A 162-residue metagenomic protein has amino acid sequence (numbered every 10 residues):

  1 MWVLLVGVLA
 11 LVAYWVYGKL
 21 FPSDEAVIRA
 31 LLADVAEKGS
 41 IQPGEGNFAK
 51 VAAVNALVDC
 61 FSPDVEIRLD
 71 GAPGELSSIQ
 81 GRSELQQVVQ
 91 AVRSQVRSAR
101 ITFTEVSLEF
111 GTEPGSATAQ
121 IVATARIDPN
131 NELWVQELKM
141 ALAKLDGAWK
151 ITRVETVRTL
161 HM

Functional and structural regions predicted by a protein language model:
M1-Y17: Hydrophobic membrane-insertion alpha-helices, especially the h-region of bacterial N-terminal signal peptides
W2-V3, S116-Q120, N130-M162: Short beta-strand edge/turn micro-motifs at domain boundaries
K19-V35: Ser/Thr/Pro/Gly-rich low-complexity linker/stalk segments immediately outside membranes or between
P22, C60, V65, Q87 (+3 more regions): Terminal, non-globular segments
L31, G44-A72: Short, well-ordered alpha-helical segments enriched in acidic and aromatic residues
E37-K38, Q120-R126: Generic short beta-strand segments
P63-V106: A solvent-exposed, acidic/Ser-Thr-rich amphipathic alpha-helical stretch
S94-S98, T124-V135: Short, cysteine-centered beta-strand-loop-beta hairpins and adjacent loop/turn segments enriched in charged/polar
